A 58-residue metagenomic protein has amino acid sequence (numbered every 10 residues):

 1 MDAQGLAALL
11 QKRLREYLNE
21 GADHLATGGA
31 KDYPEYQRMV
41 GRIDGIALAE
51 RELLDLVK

Functional and structural regions predicted by a protein language model:
M1-K58: Intrinsic-disorder/low-complexity detector
